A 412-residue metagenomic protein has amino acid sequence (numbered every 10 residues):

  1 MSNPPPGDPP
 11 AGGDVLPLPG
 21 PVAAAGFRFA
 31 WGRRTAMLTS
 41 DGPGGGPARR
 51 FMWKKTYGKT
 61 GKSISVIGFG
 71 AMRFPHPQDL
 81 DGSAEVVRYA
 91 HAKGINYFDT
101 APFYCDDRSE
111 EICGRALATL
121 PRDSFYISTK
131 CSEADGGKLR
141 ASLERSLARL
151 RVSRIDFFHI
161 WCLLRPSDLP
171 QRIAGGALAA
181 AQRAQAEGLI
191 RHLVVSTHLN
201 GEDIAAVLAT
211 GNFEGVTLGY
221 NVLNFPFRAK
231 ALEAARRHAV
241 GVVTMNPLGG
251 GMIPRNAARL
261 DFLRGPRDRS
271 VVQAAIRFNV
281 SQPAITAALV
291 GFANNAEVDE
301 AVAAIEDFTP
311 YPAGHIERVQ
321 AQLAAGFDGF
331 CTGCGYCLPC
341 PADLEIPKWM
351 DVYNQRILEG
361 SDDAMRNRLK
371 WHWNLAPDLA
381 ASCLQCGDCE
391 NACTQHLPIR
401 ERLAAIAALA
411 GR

Functional and structural regions predicted by a protein language model:
M1-P17: Extreme N-terminal basic, low-complexity initiation segments that serve as generic localization/processing leaders
N3, L18, A25, F29-F125: N-terminal binding-site loop/beta-alpha segment at the start of enzyme catalytic domains that lines or forms
M52-K54, V87, E110, G114 (+6 more regions): Generic structural signal for well-ordered alpha-helices, preferentially at hydrophobic/aromatic core positions
Y57, F69, F98, C113 (+11 more regions): Conserved, mostly hydrophobic/aromatic
K62-I67, G94-Y97, P121-F125, V152-D156 (+4 more regions): Short, well-ordered coil/turn segments that N-cap beta-strands
P75-Q78, A134-T244, R267: Glycine/proline-rich, positively charged, aromatic-decorated active-site loop/lid region on the catalytic face
N96, T210, G215, K230-R412: Structured C-terminal cap/extension of enzyme domains
Y97-Y104, S128-T129, R191-V195, G215-G219 (+2 more regions): Short catalytic-loop micro-motif centered on adjacent basic/acidic residues
